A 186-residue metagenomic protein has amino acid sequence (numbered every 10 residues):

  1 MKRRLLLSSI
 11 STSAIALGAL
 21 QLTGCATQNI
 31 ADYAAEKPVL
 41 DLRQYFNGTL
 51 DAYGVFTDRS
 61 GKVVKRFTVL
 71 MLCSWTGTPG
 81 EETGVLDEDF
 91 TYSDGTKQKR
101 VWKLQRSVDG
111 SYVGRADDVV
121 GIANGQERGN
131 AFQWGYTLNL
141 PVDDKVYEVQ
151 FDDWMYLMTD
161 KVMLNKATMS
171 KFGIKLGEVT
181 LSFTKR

Functional and structural regions predicted by a protein language model:
R3-L7: N-terminal export leaders
A19-L22: Bacterial Sec-type N-terminal signal peptides, specifically the leucine/valine-rich hydrophobic h-region
A31, W75, Y92, D153 (+1 more regions): Sequence-level preference for short, compositionally simple segments enriched in small aliphatic or small polar residues
Y33-T49: N-terminal helix-cap/turn-to-beta initiation motif at the start of protein domains
Y53, D58-V142: Central antiparallel beta-sheet cores of small beta-barrel/beta-sandwich binding domains
V63-L70, V146-F151, K175-G177: Amphipathic hydrophobic-ligand
D152-R186: Glycine-rich, aromatic-bearing surface loops/beta-hairpins
